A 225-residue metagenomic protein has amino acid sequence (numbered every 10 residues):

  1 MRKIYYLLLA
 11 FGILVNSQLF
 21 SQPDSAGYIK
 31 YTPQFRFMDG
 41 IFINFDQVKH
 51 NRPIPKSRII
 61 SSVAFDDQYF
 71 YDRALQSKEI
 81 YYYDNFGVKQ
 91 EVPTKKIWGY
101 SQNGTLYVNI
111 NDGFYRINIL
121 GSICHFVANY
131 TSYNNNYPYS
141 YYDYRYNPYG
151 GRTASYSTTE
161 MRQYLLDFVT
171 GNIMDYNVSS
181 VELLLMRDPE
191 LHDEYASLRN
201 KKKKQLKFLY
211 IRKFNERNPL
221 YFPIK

Functional and structural regions predicted by a protein language model:
M1-A26: Bacterial Sec-dependent N-terminal signal peptides
A26-L191: Aromatic-patch recognition
L184-K225: C-terminal partner/receptor-binding element of secreted or periplasmic proteins
